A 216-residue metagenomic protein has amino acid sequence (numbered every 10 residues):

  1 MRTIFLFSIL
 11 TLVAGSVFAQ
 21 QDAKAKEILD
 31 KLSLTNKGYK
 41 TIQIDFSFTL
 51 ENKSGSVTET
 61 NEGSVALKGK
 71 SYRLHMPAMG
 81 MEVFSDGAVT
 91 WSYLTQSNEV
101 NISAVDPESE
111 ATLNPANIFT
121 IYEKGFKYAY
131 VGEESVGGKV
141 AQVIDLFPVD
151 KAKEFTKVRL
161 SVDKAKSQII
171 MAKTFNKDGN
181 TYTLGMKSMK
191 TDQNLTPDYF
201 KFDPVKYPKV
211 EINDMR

Functional and structural regions predicted by a protein language model:
M1-F5: Positively charged n-region of N-terminal signal peptides that target proteins for export
T11, S16-V57, K70-S71, K206 (+1 more regions): N-terminal leader/targeting segments and the immediate start of mature chains
L50, M76-P77, L94-T95, K173-N176: Beta-turn initiation residues at beta-strand->coil junctions
S54, Q96-N98, D178: Solvent-exposed strand-loop boundary residues in beta-sheet-rich modules
E62-T112, Y182-T183: An acidic-aromatic
V105-V140: Flexible, surface-exposed loop/linker segments and immediately adjacent secondary-structure boundaries
F126-P208, I212-R216: Gly/Pro-enriched, hydrophobic low-complexity segments that function as extracytoplasmic propeptides/linkers
